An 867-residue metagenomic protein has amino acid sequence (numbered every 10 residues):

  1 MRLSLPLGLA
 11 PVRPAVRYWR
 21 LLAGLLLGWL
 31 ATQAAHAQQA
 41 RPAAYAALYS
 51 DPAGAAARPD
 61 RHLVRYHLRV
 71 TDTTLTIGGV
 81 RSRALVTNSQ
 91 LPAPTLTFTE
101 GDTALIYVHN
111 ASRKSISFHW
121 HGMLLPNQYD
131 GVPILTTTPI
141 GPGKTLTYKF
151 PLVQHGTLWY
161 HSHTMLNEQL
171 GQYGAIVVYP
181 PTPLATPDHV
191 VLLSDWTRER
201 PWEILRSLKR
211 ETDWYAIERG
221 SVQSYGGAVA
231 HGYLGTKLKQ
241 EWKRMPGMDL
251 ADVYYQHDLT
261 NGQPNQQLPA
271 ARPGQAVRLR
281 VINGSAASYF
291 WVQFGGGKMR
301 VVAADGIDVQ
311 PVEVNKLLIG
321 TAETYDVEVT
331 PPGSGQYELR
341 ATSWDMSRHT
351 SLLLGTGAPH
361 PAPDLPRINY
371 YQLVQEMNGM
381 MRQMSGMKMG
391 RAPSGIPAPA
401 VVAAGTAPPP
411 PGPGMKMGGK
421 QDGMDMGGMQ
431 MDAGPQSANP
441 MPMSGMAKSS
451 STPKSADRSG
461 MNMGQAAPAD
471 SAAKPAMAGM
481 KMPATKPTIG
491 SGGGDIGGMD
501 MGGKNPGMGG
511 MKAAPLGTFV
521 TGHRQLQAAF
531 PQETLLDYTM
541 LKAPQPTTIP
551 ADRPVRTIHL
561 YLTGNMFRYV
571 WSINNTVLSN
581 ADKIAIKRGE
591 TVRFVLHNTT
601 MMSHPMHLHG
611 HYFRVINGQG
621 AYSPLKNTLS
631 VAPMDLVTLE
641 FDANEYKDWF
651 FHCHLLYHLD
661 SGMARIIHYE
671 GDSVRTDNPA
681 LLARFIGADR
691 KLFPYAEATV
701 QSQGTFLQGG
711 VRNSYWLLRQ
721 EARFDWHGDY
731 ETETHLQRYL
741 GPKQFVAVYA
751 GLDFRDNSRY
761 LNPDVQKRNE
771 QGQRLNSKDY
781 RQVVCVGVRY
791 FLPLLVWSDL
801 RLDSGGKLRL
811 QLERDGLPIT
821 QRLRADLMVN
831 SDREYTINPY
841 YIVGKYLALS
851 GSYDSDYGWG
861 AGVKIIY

Functional and structural regions predicted by a protein language model:
M1-Y18: N-terminal secretory signal peptides that target proteins for export/translocation
R20-A31: Bacterial N-terminal signal peptides
Q38-H67, G509-T547: N-terminal pre-domain segments of enzymes
Q38-T321, V327-E328, P359-P399, P409-K474 (+6 more regions): Histidine-centered copper-binding motifs that mark active-site loops of extracellular/periplasmic copper enzymes
P269, R280-G284, Y289-G297, L317 (+8 more regions): A structural feature that tracks compact, well-ordered secondary-structure segments with a strong bias toward
G295-D308, N574-L578, T599-K626, Y657-H658 (+1 more regions): Active/binding-pocket-proximal capping segment
P546-P550, R556-Y569, S579-Y612: C-terminal substrate/ligand-recognition segments
F685-L707, N713-G860, K864-Y867: Outer-membrane pore/translocation modules
